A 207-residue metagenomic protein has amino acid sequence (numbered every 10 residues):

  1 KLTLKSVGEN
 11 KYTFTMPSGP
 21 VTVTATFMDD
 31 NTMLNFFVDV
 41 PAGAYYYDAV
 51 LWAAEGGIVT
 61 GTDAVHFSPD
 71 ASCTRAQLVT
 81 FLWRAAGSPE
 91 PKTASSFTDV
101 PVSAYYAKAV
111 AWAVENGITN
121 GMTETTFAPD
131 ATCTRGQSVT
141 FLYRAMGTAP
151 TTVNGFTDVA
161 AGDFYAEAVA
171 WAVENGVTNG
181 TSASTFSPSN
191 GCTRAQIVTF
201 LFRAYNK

Functional and structural regions predicted by a protein language model:
K1-T15: Surface-exposed interfaces of beta-sheet-rich extracellular modules
K5, D29-Y45, E55, T60-K108 (+4 more regions): Feature responds to low-complexity, polar/acidic, surface-exposed segments characteristic of secreted/exported proteins
F14-P17, A25, V50-A53, A113 (+1 more regions): Extracellular/surface recognition and adhesion modules
S18-V21, N31: Residues that cap or initiate secondary-structure elements
